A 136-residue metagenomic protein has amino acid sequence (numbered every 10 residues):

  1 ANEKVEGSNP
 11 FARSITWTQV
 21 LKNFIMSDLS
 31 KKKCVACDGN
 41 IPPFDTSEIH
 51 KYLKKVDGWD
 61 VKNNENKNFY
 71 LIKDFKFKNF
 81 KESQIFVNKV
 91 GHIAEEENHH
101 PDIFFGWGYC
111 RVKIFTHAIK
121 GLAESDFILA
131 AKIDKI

Functional and structural regions predicted by a protein language model:
K4, K22-N23: Polybasic, lysine-rich low-complexity intrinsically disordered segments
M26-K81, N88-Y109, K113-I136: Long, contiguous binding/interaction regions
